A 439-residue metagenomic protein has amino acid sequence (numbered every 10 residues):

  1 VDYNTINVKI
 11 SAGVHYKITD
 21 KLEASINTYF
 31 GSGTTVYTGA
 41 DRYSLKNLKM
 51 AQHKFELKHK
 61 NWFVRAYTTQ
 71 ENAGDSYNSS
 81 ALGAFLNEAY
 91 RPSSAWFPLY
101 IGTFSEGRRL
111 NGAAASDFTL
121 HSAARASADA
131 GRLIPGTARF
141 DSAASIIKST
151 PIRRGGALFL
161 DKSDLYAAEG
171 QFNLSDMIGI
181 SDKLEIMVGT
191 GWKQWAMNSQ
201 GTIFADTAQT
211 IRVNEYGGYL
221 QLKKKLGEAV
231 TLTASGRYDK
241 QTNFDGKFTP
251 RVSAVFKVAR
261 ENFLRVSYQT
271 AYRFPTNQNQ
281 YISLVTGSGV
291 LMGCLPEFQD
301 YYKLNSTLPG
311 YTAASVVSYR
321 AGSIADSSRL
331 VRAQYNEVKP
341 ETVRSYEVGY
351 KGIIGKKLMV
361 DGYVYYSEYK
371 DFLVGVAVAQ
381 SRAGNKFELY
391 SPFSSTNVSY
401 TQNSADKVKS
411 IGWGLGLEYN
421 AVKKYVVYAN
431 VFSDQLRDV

Functional and structural regions predicted by a protein language model:
T5-S11, L48-Q52, S163-Q171, V213-Y219 (+7 more regions): Transmembrane beta-barrel architecture of outer-membrane proteins
N7-A51, I186-W195, Q209-K257, L417-Q435: Surface-exposed extracellular loop regions of Gram-negative outer-membrane beta-barrel proteins
T19-K21, G31, H59-W62, S175-S181 (+7 more regions): Outer-membrane beta-barrel channels and translocator barrels
T28, V360-V439: Gram-negative outer-membrane beta-barrel transporters
T28-T34, H59-N61, T68-N72, W192-N198 (+6 more regions): Transmembrane beta-strands of outer-membrane beta-barrel pores
G31, V36-Y43, T68-Q70, D75-G83 (+7 more regions): Outer-membrane beta-barrel translocator domains and adjoining extracellular loop/strand segments of Gram-negative
K54-F244, D361, Y428: Face-selective signature of the C-terminal outer-membrane beta-barrel domain
E297-T396: Membrane-embedded beta-barrel scaffold of Gram-negative outer-membrane proteins
